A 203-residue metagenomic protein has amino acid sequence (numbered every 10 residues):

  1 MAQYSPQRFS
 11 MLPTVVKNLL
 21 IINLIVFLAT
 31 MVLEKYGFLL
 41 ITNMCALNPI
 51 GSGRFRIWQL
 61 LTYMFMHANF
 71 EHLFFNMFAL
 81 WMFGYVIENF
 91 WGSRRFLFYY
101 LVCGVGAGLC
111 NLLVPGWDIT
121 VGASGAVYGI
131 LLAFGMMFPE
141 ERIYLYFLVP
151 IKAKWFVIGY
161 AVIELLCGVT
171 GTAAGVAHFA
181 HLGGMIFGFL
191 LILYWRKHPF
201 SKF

Functional and structural regions predicted by a protein language model:
M1-F203: A detector for small-residue-rich transmembrane helices and their helix-helix packing motifs
